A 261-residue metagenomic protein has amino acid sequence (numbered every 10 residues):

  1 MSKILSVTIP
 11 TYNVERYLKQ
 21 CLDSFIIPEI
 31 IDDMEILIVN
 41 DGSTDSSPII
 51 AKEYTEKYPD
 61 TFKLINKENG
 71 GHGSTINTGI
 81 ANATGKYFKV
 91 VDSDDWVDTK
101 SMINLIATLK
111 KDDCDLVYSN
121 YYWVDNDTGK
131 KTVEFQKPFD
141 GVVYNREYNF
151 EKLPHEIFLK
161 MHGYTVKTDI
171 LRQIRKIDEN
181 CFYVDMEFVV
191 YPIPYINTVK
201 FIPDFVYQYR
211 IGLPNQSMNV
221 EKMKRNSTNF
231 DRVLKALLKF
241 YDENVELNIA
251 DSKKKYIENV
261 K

Functional and structural regions predicted by a protein language model:
K3-S6, E35, E187: Cell-envelope/extracellular polymer assembly enzymes that use nucleotide-activated donors
V14-I27: Short, well-formed alpha-helical segments that are part of the catalytic scaffolds of diverse glycosyltransferases
S24, N40-I49, G70-G71: A conserved acidic beta->alpha catalytic loop
D33-G42, K63-E68, S93: Short beta-strand/loop segment that forms part of the nucleotide-sugar
K67-A83: Glycine-rich, basic loop-to-helix element that forms the pyrophosphate-binding segment of sugar-nucleotide handling
H72, S93-K200, Y209-R225: Donor-binding/catalytic cores of nucleotide-activated saccharide and glycerol-phosphate transferases/polymerases
F88: Short aromatic/hydrophobic "clamp" motif used to bind/position activated sugar donors
R210-K261: C-terminal subregions of glycosyltransferases and related glycan-biosynthesis enzymes
